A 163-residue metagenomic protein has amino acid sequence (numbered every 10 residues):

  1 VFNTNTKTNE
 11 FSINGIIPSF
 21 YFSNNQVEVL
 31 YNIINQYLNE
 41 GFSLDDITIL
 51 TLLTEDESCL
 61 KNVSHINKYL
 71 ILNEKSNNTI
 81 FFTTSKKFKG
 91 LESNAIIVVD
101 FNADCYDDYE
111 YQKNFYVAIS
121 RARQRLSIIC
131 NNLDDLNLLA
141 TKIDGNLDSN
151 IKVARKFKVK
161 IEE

Functional and structural regions predicted by a protein language model:
V1-E163: The feature marks helicase ATPase cores and/or their adjacent C-terminal helical subdomains in SF1/SF2/AAA+ helicases
